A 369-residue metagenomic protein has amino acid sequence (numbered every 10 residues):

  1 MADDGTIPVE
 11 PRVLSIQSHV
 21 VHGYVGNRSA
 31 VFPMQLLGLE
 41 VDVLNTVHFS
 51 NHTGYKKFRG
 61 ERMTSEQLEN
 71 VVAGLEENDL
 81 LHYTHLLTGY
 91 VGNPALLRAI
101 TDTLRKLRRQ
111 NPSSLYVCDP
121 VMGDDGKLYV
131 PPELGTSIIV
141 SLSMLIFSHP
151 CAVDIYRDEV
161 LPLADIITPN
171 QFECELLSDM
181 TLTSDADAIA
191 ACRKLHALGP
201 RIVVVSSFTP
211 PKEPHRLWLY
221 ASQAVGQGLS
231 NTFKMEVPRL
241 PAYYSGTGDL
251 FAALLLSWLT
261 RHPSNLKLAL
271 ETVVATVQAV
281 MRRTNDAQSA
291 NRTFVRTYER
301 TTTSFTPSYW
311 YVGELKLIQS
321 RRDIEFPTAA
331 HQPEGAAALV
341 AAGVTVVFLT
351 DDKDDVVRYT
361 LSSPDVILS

Functional and structural regions predicted by a protein language model:
M1-M63, Y311, K316-A337, A342-T345 (+2 more regions): Glycine-rich phosphate/adenosyl-contacting loop at the front of the ribokinase-like
G60-E76: Glycine-rich, highly charged phosphate/nucleotide-binding loops
H82-N93, D119: Short acidic, glycine-rich surface-loop motifs adjacent to enzyme active sites
A95-K106, H215-W218: Short Gly/Thr/Asp-enriched flexible loops that form oxyanion-binding sites at enzyme active sites
L107-Y116, L198-R201: A short helix->loop->beta-strand "cap" motif at the edges of active sites that frequently abuts
P131-T232, L240, L259-K267, A275-T276: Conserved phosphate/ATP/ADP-binding segment of small-molecule kinases
V237-L255: Short glycine/threonine-rich catalytic loop with a Thr-x-Gly-x-Asp
K267-S369: Charged C-terminal helix
